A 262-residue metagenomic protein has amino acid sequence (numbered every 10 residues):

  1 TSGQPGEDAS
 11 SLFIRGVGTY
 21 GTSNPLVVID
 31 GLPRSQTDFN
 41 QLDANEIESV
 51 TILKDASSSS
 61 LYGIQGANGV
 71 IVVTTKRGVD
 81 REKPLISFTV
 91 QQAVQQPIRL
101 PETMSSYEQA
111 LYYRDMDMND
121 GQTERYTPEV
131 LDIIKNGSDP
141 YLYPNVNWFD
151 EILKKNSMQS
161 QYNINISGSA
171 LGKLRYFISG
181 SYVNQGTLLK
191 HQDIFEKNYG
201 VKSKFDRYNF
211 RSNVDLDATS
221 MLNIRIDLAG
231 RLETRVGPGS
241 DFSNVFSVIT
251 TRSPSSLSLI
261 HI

Functional and structural regions predicted by a protein language model:
T1-F13, V17-L26, L32, F39 (+1 more regions): Membrane-proximal, glycine/serine-rich, low-complexity loop/turn segments characteristic of large bacterial
L53: Conserved residues at the C-terminal ends of beta-strands
